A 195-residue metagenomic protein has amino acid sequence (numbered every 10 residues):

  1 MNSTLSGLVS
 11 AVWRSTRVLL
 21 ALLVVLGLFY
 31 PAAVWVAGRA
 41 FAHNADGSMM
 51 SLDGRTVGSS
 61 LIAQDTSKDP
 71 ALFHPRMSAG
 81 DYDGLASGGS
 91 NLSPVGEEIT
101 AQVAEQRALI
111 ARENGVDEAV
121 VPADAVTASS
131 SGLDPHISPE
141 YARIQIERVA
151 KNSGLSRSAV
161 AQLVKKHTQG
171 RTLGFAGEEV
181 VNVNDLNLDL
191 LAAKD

Functional and structural regions predicted by a protein language model:
M1-L23: Membrane-entry signal-anchor segments at the cytosolic-membrane interface, especially the N-terminal signal anchor
S6-G7, R14, G27, A32-V34 (+4 more regions): Flexible, solvent-exposed loop/hinge segments and secondary-structure transition points
R148-D195: Extracytoplasmic/periplasmic C-terminal soluble domains
